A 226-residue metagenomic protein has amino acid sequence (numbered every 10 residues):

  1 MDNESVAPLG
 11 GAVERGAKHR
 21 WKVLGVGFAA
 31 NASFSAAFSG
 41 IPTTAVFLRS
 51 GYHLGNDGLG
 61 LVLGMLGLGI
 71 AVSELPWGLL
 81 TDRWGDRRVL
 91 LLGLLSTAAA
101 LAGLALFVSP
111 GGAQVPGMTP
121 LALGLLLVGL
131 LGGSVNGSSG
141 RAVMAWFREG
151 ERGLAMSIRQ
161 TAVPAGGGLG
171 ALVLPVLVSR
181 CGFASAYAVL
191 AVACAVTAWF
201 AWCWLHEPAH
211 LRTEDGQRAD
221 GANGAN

Functional and structural regions predicted by a protein language model:
V23-L54: Extracytoplasmic
S39, G67-L75, G167-G168: Residue-level signature of mid-helix packing/kink "hotspots" within the transmembrane helices of 12-pass Major
S73-D86: Helix-to-loop junctions at the C-terminal end of transmembrane segments in multipass secondary transporters
L95-Q114: C-terminal ends and interior cores of transmembrane alpha-helices in multi-pass membrane transporters/permeases
G124-A162: Cytoplasmic helix-loop-helix junction between adjacent transmembrane helices in 12-TM secondary transporters
R159-H206: Helix-loop-helix hairpin linking two adjacent transmembrane segments in secondary transporters
L205-N226: Flexible cytoplasmic inter-helical loops of multi-pass small-molecule transporters
